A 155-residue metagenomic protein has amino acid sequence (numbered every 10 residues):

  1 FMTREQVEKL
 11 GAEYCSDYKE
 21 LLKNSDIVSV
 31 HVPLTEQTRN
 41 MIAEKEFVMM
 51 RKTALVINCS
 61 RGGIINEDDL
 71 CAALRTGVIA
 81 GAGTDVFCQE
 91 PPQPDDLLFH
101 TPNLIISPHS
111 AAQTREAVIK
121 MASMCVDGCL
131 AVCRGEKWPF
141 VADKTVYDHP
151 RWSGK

Functional and structural regions predicted by a protein language model:
F1-L97: Rossmann-like adenosine-cofactor binding region
T53, C59-K155: Rossmann-like dinucleotide-binding domain for NAD(H)/NADP(H)
